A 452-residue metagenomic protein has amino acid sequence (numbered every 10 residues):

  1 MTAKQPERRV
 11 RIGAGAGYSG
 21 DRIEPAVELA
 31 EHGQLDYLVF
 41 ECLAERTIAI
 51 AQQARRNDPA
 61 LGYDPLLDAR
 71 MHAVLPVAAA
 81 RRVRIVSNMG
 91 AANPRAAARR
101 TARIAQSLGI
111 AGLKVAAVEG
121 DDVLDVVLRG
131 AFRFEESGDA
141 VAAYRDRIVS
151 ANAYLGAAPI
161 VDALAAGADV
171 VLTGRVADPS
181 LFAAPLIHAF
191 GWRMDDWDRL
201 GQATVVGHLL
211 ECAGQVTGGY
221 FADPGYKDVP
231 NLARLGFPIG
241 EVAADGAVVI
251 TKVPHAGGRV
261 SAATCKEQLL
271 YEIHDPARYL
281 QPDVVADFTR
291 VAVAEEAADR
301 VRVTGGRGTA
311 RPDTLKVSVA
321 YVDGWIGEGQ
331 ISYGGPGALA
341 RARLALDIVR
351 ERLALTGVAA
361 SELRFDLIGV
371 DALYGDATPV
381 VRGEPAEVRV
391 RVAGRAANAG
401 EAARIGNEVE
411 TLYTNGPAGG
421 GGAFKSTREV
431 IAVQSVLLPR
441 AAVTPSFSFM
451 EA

Functional and structural regions predicted by a protein language model:
M1-A30: N-terminal amphipathic/basic leader segments beginning at the initiator methionine
K4-R9, E45-L61, A79, V123-R147: Gly-rich Lys/Arg/Thr-decorated short loops/hinges at beta-loop-alpha junctions or inter-strand turns that position
G33-A51: N-terminal glycine-rich anion-binding loops that anchor highly charged ligand groups
Q106-V123, A183-P224: Catalytic or ion-translocation cores adjacent to nucleophile or general acid/base/metal-coordination motifs in diverse
A111-V115, V216-D228, P276-E295, R352-I368 (+1 more regions): Flexible, glycine/charged-enriched surface loops at secondary-structure junctions
V149-L164: Active-site glycine-rich loop that binds ribose-phosphate moieties when present
L200-G305: A conserved active-site cap/scaffold subdomain adjacent to cofactor or substrate pockets
G305-A452: C-terminal non-catalytic interaction/assembly regions of soluble proteins
